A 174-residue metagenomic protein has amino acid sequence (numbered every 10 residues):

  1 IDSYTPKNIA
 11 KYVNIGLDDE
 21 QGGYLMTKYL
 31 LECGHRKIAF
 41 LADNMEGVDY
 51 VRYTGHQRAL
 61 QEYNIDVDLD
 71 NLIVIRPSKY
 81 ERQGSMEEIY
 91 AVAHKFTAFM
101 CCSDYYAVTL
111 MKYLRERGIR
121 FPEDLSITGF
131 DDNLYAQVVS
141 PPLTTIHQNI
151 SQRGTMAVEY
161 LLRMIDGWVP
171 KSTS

Functional and structural regions predicted by a protein language model:
D2-S174: Bacterial carbohydrate/catabolite-sensing allosteric modules
